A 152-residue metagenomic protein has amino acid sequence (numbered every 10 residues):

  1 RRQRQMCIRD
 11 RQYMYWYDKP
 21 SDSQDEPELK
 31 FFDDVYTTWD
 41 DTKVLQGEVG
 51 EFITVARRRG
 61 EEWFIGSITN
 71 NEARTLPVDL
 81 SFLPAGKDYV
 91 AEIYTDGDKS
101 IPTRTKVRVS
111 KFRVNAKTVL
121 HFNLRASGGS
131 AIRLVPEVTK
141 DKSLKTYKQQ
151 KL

Functional and structural regions predicted by a protein language model:
R1-I8: Short, small-residue-biased leader/transition segments that mark boundaries at the very start of proteins
R2, Y17-K19, P77-V78, P102-T105 (+2 more regions): Short conserved micro-motifs at the rims of enzyme active sites and ligand-binding pockets
Y15, E72-S81, K140-K142, T146-Y147: A short, polar beta-strand/turn micro-motif
Y17-F64, I101-T105: Glycan-recognition and catalytic regions of carbohydrate-active enzymes
S21-E26, V35, N71-R74, S81-K99: Active/binding-pocket-proximal capping segment
V49-Y89, S130-A131: Carbohydrate-binding surface patches
I93-K117: Solvent-exposed beta-strand/loop surfaces of large extracellular or lumenal domains
K111-Q150: C-terminal beta-strand-rich structural cap/linker in extracellular carbohydrate-active enzymes
